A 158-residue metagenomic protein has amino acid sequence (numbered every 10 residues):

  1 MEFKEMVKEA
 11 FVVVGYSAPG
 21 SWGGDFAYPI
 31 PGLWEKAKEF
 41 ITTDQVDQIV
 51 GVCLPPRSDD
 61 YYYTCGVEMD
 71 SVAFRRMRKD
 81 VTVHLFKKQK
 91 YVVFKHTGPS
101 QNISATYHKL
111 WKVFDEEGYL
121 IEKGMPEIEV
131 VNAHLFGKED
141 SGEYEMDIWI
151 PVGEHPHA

Functional and structural regions predicted by a protein language model:
M1-A158: A solvent-exposed interaction/effector surface
